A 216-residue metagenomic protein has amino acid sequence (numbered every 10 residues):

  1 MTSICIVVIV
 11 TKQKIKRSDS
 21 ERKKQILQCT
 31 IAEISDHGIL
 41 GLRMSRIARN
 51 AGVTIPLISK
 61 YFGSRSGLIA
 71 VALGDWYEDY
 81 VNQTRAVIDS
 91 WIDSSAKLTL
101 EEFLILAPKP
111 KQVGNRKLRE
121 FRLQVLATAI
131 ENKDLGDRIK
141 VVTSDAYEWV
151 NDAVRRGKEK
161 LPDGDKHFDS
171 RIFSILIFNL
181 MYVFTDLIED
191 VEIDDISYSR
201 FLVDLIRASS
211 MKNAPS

Functional and structural regions predicted by a protein language model:
M1-E21, N213-S216: N-terminal intrinsically disordered/low-complexity leader segments
I15, G136-K140, G157-S216: Hydrophobic/aromatic-rich alpha-helical bundle segments in the mid-to-C-terminal region
Q25, C29, E33-G67, V71: Helix-turn-helix
Q25, C29-D36, Q83-S90, F121-V125 (+1 more regions): Solvent-exposed, amphipathic alpha-helical segments
M44, G74-V81: Short, basic, alpha-helical segments at the C-terminal edge of helix-turn-helix-like DNA-binding modules
S64, T128-K133: Short loop-to-helix capping motifs
V71, R85-R119, R171-I175, S199: Hydrophobic alpha-helical connector segments
V81-N82, A86, Q112-L123, K133-E159 (+1 more regions): Amphipathic alpha-helical packing segments from all-alpha helical-bundle domains
